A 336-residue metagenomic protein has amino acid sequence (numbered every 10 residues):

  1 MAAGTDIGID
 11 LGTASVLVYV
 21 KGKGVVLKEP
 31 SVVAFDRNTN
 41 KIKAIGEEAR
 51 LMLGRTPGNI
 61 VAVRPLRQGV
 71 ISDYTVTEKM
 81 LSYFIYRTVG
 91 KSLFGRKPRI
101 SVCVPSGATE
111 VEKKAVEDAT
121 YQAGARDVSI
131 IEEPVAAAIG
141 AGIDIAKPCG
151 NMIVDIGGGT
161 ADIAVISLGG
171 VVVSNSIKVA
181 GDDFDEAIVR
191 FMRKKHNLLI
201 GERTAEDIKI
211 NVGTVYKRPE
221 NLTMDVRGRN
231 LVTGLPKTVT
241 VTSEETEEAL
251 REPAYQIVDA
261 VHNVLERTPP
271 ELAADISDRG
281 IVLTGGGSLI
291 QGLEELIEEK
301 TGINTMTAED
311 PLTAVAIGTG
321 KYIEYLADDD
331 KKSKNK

Functional and structural regions predicted by a protein language model:
M1-I156, A164-V282, S288-K336: Nucleotide/phosphate-binding catalytic cleft detector across ATP-hydrolyzing and phosphate-transferring enzymes
